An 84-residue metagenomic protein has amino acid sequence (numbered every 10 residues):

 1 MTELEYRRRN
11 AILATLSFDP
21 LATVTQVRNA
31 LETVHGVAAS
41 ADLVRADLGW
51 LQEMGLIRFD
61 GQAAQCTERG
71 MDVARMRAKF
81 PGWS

Functional and structural regions predicted by a protein language model:
M1-L21, A38: Short alpha-helical segments that sit at the start of domains
L21-E32: Short acidic, hydrophobic short linear motifs in intrinsically disordered regions
V34-H35, F59-D60, M71: Extended alpha-helical heptad-repeat/coiled-coil "stalk" and oligomerization rods
V37-E53: Short amphipathic alpha-helical interaction segments
Q52-Q62: A short, conserved structural fragment
Q62-A74: Accessory beta->alpha helical hairpin/"wing" motif in late/C-terminal subdomains of nucleic-acid enzymes
M71-S84: Short, amphipathic alpha-helical interaction segments positioned at domain boundaries
